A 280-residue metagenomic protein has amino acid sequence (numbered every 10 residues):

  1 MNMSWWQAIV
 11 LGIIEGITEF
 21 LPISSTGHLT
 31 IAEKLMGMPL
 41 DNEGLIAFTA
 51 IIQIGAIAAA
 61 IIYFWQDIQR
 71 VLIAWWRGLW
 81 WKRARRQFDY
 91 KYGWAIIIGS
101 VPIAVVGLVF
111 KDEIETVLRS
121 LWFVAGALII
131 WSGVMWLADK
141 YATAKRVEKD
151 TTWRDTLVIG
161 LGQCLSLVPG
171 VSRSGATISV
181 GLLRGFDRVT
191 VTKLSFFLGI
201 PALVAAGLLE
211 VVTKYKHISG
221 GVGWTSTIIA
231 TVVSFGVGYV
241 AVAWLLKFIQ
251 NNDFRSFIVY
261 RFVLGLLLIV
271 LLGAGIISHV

Functional and structural regions predicted by a protein language model:
M1-V280: Multi-pass membrane proteins that catalyze or facilitate reactions on polyprenyl-/lipid-phosphate substrates and their
